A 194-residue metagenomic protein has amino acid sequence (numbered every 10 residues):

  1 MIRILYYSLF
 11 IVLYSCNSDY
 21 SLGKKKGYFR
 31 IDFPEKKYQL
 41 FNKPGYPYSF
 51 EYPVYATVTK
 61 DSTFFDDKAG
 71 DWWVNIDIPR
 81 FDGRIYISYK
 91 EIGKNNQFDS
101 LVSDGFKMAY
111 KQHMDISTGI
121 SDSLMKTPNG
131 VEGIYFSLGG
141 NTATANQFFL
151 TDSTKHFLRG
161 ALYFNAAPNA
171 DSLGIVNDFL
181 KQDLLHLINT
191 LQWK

Functional and structural regions predicted by a protein language model:
I2-Y7: Sec-dependent signal peptide recognition, specifically the positively charged N-region followed immediately by
S8, R159-A161: Active-site-flanking beta-strand signature of metal-NTP-handling nucleotidyl enzymes and homologous cyclase-like
L13-S15: C-terminal motif of bacterial Sec signal peptides marking the signal peptidase cleavage site
N17-Y20: Bacterial signal peptide processing site
K24, I31-P34, L40, G45 (+3 more regions): Conserved polar/disulfide-associated segments of primarily extracytoplasmic proteins
P47-T63, L187-K194: Short conserved aromatic/hydrophobic patches within beta-strands of well-structured domains
A161-K194: Surface-exposed amphipathic alpha-helical segments
